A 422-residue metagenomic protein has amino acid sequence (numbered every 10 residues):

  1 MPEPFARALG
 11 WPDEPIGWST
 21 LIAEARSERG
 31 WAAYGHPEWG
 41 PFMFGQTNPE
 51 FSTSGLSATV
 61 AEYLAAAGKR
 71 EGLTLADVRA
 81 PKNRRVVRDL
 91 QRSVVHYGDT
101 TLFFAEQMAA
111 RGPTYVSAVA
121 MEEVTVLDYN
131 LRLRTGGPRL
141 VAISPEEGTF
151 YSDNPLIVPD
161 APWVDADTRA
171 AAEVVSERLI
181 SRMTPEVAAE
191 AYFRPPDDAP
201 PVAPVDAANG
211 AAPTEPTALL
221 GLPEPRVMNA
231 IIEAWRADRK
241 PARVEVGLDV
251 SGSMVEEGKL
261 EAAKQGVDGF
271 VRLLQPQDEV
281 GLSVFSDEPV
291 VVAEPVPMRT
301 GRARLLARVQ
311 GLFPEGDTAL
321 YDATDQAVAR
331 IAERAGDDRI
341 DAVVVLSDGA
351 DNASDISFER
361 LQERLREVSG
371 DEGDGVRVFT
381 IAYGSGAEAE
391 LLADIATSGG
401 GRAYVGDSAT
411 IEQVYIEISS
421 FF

Functional and structural regions predicted by a protein language model:
M1-F5, S152-A171, T184-Y192: A bilobed periplasmic-binding-protein/Venus flytrap-type ligand-binding module shared by bacterial periplasmic
M1-S52, V60, L64: A conserved helix-loop-strand patch within extracytoplasmic ligand-binding domains of the periplasmic binding
A8-G10, T53-G55, D128-N130, M254-E257 (+6 more regions): Extracytoplasmic/secreted cell-surface and envelope-processing proteins
A61-S144: Ligand-binding pocket segment of bilobal, Venus flytrap-like solute-binding proteins
S176-A199: Periplasmic-binding protein-like
R194-V246, V250-E261, V290-V291, V296-T300 (+1 more regions): Acidic, polar low-complexity linker/tail segments
R239-P297, F313, L320-V328, R339-S347 (+2 more regions): Von Willebrand factor
G349-S398, Y404-A409, Y415-I418: VWA/integrin I-like adhesion module and closely mimicked acidic/polar interface patches used
